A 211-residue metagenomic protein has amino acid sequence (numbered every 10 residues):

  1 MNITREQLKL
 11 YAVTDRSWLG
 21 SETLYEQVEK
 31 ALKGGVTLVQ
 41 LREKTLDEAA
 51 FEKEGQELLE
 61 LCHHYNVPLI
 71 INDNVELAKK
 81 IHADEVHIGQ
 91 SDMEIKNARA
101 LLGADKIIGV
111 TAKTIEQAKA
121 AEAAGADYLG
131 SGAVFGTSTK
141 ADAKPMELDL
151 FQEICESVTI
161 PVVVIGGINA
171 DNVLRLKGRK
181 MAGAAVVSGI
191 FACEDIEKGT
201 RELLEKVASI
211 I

Functional and structural regions predicted by a protein language model:
M1-M93, A100-Y128, E153, T159-I160 (+3 more regions): Conserved N-terminal beta1-alpha1 strand-loop-helix module at the mouth
E76, D149, A185: Active-site phosphate/pyrophosphate-handling residues
I88-K96, V134-S157: Flexible, gly/pro- and Lys/Arg-enriched active-site loops
S131, V163-I168, A184-S188: Glycine-rich beta-strand-to-loop/alpha-helix junction loops that act as flexible
R179, G183: C-terminal binding/interaction regions
